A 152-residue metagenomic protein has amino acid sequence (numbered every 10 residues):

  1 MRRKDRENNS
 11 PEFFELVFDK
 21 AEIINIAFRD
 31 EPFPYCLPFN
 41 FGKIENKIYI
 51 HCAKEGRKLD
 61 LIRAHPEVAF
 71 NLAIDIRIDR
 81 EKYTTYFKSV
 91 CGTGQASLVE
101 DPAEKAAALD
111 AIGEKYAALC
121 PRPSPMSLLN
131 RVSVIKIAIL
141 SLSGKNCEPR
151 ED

Functional and structural regions predicted by a protein language model:
M1-D5, R80-D152: Charged, gly/pro-rich active-site loop segments
M1-K20: Extreme N-terminal tail/first-helix region
D5-R6, E15, R57-D60, F70: Anion-coordinating catalytic cores for phosphoryl-, nucleotidyl-, and glycosidic chemistry
D19, A64-V68, D110, E114-A118: Short, intrinsically disordered, mixed-charge
A21-K54, F70: Short beta-strand segments
P34-C36, I62-R63, Y83-T84: Short glycine/proline-enriched turns and hinge-like loops at secondary-structure junctions
I44, A53, A73, S97-V99 (+1 more regions): Solvent-exposed residues in well-ordered beta-strands and their adjoining turns, especially edge/terminal strands
A53-K54, A64-R77, Y86-A96: Active-site-adjacent structural patch at catalytic or cofactor/ligand-binding sites
